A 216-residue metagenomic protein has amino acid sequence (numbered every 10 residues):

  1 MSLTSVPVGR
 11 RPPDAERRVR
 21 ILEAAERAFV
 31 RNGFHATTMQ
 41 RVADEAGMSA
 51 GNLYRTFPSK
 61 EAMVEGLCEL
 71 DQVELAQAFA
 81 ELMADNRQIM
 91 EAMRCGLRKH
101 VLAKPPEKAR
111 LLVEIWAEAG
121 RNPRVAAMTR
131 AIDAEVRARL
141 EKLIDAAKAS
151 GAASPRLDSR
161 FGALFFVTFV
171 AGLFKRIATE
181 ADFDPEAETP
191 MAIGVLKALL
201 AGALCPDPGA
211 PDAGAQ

Functional and structural regions predicted by a protein language model:
M1-N32, A36-E45, E61-E65: Basic, helix-initiating cap at the start of DNA-binding domains
V19, E23, G51, R110: Short alpha-helical elements of helix-turn-helix
A46-F57: Short hydrophobic/aromatic patch on the recognition helix
G66, Q77-A109, S159-F166, T189 (+1 more regions): Hydrophobic alpha-helical connector segments
E69-E74: Short, basic, alpha-helical segments at the C-terminal edge of helix-turn-helix-like DNA-binding modules
A92, K104-A127: Amphipathic alpha-helical segments used for helix-helix packing
E107, M128-E135, R139-K142: Short, solvent-exposed amphipathic helices
A126-R130, K148-L196, A203-Q216: Hydrophobic/aromatic-rich alpha-helical bundle segments in the mid-to-C-terminal region
